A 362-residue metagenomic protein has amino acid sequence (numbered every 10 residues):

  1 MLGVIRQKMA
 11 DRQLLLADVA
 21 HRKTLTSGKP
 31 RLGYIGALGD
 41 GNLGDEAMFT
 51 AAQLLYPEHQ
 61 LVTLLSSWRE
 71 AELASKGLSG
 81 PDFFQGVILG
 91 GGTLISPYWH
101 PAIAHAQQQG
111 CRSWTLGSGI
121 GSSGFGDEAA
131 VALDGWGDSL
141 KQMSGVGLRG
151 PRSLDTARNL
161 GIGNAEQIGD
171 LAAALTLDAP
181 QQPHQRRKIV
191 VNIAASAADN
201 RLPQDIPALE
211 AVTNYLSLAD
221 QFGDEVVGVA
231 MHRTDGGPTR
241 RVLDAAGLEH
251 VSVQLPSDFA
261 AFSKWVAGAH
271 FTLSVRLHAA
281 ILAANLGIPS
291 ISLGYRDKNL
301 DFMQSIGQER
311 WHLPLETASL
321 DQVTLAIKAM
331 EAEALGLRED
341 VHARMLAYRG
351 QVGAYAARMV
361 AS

Functional and structural regions predicted by a protein language model:
M1-S362: Active-site anion-handling motifs in enzyme catalytic cores
